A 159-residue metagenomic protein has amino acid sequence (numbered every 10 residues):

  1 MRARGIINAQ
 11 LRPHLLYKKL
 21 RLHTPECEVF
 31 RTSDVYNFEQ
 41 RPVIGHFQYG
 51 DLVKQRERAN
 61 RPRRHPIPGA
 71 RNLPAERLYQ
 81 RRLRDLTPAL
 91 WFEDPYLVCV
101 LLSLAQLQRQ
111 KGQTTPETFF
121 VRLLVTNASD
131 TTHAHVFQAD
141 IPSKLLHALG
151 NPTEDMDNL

Functional and structural regions predicted by a protein language model:
M1-D94: Charge-rich, low-complexity intrinsically disordered linkers/tails that border or connect globular domains
E76-L159: Extended catalytic cores and adjacent scaffolds of nucleotide/polyanion-binding enzymes
